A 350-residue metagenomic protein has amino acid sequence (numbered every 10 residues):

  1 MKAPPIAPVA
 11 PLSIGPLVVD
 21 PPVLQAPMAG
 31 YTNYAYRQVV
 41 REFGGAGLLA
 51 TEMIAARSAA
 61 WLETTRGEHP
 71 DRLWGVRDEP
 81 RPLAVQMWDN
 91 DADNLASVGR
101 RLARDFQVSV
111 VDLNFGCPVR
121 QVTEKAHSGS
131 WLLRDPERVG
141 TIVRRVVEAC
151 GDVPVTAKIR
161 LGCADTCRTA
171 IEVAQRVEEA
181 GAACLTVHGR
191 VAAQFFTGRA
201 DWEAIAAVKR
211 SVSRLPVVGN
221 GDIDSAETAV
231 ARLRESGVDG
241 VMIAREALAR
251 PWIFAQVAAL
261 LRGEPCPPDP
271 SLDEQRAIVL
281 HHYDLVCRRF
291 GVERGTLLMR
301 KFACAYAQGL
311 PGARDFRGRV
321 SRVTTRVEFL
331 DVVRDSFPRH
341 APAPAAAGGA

Functional and structural regions predicted by a protein language model:
M1-G15, V19, V23-L24, A29 (+8 more regions): Alpha/beta catalytic cores of nucleotide-metabolism and tRNA/nucleoside-modifying enzymes
A3-S13, M28-D105: Glycine-rich, positively charged N-terminal anion/phosphate-binding segment
G15-P22, R57-P82, C117-H127, E148-L161: N-terminal small/glycine-rich loop or linker at the start of catalytic domains across soluble metabolic enzymes
P21-T32, P82-L95, W131-L133, A157-A170: Active-site mouth loops of central-metabolism enzymes
M28, I54-A56, W88-N90, G116-P118 (+4 more regions): Active-site beta-loop-alpha junctions enriched in small/polar residues
E42, A96-H127, L132-L215: Alpha/beta enzyme core
L49-A50, A55, A84-Q86, D112 (+3 more regions): Conserved beta-strand positions in the central sheet of alpha/beta enzyme cores
A59-W61, F195, R250-Q256: Short, charged, surface-exposed secondary-structure boundary motifs
